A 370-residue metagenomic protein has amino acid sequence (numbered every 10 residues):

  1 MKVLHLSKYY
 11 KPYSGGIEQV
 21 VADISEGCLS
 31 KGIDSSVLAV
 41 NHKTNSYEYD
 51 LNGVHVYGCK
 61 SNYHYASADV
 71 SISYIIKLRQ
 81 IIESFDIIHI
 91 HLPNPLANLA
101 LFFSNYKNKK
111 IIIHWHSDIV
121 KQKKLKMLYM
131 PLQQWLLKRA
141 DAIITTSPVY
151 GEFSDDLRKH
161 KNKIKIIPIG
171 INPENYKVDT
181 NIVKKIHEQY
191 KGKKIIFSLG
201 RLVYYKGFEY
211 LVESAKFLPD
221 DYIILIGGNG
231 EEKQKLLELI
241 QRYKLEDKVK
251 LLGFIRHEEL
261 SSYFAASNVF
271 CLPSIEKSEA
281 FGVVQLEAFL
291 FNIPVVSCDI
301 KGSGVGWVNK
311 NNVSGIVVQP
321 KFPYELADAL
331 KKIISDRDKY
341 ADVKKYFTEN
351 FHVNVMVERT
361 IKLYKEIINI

Functional and structural regions predicted by a protein language model:
Q19, D23, K194-F217, E231-L237 (+2 more regions): A conserved mid-protein helix/loop that constitutes part of the nucleotide-sugar donor-binding site
L137, F254-I255, S262-S267: Short alpha-helical donor nucleotide-sugar binding micro-motif in glycosyltransferases
K138-Y176: A short, active-site helix/loop in glycosyltransferases that binds the activated sugar's phosphate group
K235-I255: Nucleotide-activated donor-binding/catalytic signature segment of Leloir-type glycosyltransferases, i.e., the conserved
K248, K332, D338-V353, R359-K362 (+1 more regions): A short, well-ordered alpha-helix in the C-terminal region of glycosyltransferases
A265-A280, I293: Acidic donor-binding loop of glycosyltransferase active sites
L290, P294-D299: Short hydrophobic beta-strand element within catalytic cores of glycosyltransferases and related nucleotide-activated
K310-P323, L330-R337: Conserved acidic donor-binding segment of nucleotide-sugar-dependent glycosyltransferases
